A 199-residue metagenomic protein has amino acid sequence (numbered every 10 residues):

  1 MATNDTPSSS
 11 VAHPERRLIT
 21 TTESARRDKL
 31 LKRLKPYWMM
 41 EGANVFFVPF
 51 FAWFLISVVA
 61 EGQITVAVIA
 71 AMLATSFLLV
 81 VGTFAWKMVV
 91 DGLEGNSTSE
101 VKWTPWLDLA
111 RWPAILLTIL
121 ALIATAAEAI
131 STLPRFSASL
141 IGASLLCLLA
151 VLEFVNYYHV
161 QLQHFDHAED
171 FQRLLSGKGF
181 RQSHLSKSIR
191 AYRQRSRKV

Functional and structural regions predicted by a protein language model:
A2-F77: Membrane-anchoring/interfacial helices and their immediately flanking loops in integral membrane proteins
M40, A70-F77, A110, A114-L117 (+1 more regions): Hydrophobic alpha-helical transmembrane segments of polytopic
N44-P49, L78, A110-A126: Core segments of transmembrane alpha-helices that mediate helix-helix packing or line hydrophobic substrate/ligand
T75-M88, C147-L162: Transmembrane alpha-helical segments that form the membrane-embedded catalytic/substrate-channel core of multi-pass
G82-W103, I123: Membrane-helix interface/capping segments
L117-S139, R197-V199: Alpha-helical transmembrane segments and their membrane-interface junctions in multi-pass membrane proteins
I130-Y157: Hydrophobic alpha-helical transmembrane segments and immediately flanking/interface helices in integral membrane
V160-V199: Membrane-proximal soluble regions of multi-pass membrane proteins
